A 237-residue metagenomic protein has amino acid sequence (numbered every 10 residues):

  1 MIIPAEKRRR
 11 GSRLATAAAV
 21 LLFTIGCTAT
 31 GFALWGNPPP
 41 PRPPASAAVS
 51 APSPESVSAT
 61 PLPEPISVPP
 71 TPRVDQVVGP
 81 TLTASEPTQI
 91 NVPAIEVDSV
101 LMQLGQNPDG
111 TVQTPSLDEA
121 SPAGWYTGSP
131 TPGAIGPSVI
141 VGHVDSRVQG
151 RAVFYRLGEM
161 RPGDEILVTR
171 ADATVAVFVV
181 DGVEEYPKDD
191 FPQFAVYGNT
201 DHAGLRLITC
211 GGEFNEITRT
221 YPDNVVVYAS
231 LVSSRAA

Functional and structural regions predicted by a protein language model:
M1-A15, P40-R42: Terminal targeting segments of Actinobacterial cell-envelope proteins
A17-F32: Hydrophobic membrane-insertion alpha-helices, especially the h-region of bacterial N-terminal signal peptides
A29-E159, R170-D172, G182-A237: Solvent-exposed, non-transmembrane regions of membrane-associated and secreted proteins
